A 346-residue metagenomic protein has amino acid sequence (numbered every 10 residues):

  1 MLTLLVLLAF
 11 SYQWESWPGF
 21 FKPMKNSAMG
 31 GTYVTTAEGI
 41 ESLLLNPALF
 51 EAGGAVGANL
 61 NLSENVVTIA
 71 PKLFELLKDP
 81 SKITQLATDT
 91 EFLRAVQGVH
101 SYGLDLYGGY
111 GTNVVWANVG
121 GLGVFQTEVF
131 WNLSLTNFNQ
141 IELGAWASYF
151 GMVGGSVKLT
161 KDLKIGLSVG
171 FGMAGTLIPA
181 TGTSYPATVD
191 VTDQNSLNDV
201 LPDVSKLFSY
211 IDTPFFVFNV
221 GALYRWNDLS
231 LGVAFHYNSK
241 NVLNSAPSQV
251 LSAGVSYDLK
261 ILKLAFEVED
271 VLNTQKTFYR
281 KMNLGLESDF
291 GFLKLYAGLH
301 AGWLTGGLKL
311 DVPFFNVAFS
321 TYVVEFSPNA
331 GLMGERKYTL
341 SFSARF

Functional and structural regions predicted by a protein language model:
M1-A9: Sec-dependent N-terminal signal peptides
Y12-F346: Subset of outer-membrane beta-barrel
